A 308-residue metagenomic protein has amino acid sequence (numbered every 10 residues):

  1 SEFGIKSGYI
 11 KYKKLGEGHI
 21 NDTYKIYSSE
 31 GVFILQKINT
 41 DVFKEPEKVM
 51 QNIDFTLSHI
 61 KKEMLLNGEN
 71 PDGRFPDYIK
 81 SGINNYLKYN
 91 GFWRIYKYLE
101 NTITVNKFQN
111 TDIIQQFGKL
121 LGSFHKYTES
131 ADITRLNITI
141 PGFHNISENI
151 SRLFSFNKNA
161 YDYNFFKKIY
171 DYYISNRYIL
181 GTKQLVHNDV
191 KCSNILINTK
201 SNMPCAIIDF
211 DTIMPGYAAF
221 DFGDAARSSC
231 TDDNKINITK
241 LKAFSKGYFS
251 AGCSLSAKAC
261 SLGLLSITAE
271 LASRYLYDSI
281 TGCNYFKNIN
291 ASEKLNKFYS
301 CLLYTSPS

Functional and structural regions predicted by a protein language model:
S1-I5: Juxta-kinase regulatory segment immediately upstream of eukaryotic protein kinase catalytic domains
G8-Y12: Conserved N-terminal boundary motif of the eukaryotic protein kinase catalytic domain
K14-E17: Protein kinase glycine-rich loop
H19-S28, I34-L35, Y173-F220: Active-site acidic catalytic loop and adjacent metal/ATP-binding pocket of ATP-dependent phosphoryl transfer enzymes
D22, T40-I140: Conserved ATP-binding subdomain of kinase catalytic cores across diverse folds
K44-E47, I103-Q115, D132-H187, C192 (+1 more regions): ATP-dependent phospho-/nucleotidyl transfer catalytic cores
A219-G252, I267-F286: Active-site activation/catalytic loop segments of kinase-like enzymes and analogous catalytic loops in related
Y304-S308: Conserved small/polar residues in nucleotide/adenosyl-binding loops
